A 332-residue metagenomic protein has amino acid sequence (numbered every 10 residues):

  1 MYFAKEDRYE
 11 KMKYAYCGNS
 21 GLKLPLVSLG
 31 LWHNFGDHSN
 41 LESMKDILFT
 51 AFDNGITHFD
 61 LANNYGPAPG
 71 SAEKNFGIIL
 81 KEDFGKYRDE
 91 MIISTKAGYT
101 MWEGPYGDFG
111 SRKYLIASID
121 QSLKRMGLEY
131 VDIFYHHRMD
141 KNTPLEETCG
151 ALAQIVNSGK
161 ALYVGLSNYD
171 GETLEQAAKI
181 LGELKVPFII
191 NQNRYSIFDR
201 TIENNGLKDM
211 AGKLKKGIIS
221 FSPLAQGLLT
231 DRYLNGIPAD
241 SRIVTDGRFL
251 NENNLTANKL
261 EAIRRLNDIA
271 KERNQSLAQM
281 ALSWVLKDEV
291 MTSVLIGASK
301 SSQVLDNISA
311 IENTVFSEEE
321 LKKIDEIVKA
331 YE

Functional and structural regions predicted by a protein language model:
M1-M91: N-terminal binding-site loop/beta-alpha segment at the start of enzyme catalytic domains that lines or forms
Y2-K11, T143-E332: Beta/alpha (TIM)-barrel catalytic core signal, keyed to glycine-rich beta->alpha loops juxtaposed to Asp/Glu that bind
G18-G36, S94-G107, Y130, Y135: N-terminal small/glycine-rich loop or linker at the start of catalytic domains across soluble metabolic enzymes
P25-L29, F59-L61, M91-T95, F134-H136 (+4 more regions): Hydrophobic faces of well-ordered beta-strands that scaffold small-molecule active sites in alpha/beta enzyme cores
F35-N40, N64-A72, D140-P144, G171-E172 (+1 more regions): Acidic-and-aromatic substrate-binding clefts and catalytic sites of carbohydrate-active enzymes
H38-A51, G110-M126, L174-A178: Short, acidic/polar
S39-S43, S71, N75, Y106-Y114 (+2 more regions): Alpha-helix N-cap and loop-to-helix initiation/capping positions
L123-T143: Active-site groove signature of glycoside hydrolases
